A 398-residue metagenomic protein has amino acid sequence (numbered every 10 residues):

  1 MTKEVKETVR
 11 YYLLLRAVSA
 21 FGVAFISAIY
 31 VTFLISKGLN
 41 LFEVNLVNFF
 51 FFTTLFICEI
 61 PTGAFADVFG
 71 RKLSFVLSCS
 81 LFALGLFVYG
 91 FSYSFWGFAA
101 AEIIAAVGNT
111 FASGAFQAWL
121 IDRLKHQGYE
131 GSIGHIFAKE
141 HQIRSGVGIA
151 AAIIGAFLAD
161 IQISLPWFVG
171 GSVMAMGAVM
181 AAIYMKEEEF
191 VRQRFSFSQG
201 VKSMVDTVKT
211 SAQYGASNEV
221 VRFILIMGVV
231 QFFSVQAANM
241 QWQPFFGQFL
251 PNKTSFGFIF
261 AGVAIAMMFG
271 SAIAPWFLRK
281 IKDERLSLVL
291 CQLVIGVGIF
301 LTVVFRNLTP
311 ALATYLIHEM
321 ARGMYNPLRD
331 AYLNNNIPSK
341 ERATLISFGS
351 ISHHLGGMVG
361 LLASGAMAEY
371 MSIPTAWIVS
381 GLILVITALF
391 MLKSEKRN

Functional and structural regions predicted by a protein language model:
M1-E7, K186-I224: Juxtamembrane intracellular "pre-TM" segments in multi-pass secondary transporters
T2-I57, N218-V263: Helix-loop boundary and gating motifs at the non-cytosolic
S36, G148-G170, P244-L250, W276-R279 (+1 more regions): Transmembrane alpha-helix termini and helix-breaking/packing motifs in multi-pass membrane transporters
F56-Y93: Conserved MFS/SLC helix-loop-helix module at the cytosolic interface between two early adjacent transmembrane helices
E59-G70, A159, F269-D283, A368-E369: Helix-to-loop junctions at the C-terminal end of transmembrane segments in multipass secondary transporters
L73-V88, V169, L286-L301, I378-G381: Structural signature of the two symmetry-related core transmembrane helices
I103-S145: Cytoplasmic helix-loop-helix junction between adjacent transmembrane helices in 12-TM secondary transporters
W167-S198, L392-N398: Helix-loop junctions on the cytosolic side of multi-pass membrane transporters, especially the intracellular loop
